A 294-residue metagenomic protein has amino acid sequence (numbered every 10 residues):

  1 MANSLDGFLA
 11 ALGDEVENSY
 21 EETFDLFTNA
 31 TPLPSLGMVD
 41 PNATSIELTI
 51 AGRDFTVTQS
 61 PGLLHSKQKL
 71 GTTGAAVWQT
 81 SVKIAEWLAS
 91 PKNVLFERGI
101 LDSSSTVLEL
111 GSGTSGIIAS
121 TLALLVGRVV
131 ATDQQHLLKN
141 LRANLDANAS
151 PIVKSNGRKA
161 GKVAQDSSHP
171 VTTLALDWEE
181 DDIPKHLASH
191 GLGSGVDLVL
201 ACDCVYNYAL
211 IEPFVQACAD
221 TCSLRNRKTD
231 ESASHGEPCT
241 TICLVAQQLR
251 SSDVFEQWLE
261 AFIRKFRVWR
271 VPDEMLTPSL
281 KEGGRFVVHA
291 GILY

Functional and structural regions predicted by a protein language model:
M1-Y294: S-adenosylmethionine-dependent methyltransferases
